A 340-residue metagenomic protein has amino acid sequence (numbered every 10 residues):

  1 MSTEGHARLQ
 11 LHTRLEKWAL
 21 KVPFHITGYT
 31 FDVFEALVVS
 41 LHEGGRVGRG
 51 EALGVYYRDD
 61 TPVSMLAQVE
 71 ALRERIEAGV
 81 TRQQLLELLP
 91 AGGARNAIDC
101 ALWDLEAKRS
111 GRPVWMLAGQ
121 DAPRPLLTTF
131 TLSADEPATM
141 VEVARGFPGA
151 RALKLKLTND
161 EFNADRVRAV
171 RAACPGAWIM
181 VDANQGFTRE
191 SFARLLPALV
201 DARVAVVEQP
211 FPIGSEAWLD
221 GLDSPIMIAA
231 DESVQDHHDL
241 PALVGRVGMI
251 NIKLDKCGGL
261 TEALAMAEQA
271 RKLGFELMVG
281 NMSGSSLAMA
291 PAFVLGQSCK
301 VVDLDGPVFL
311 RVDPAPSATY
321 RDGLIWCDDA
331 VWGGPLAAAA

Functional and structural regions predicted by a protein language model:
S2-I179, G186-A193, P197-D201, P316 (+1 more regions): N-terminal capping/lid subdomain adjacent to the active-site entrance of alpha/beta enzymes
D160-A290, V294-Q297, R311-G323: Catalytic core of soluble alpha/beta enzymes
K300-D303: Short helix/strand-capping turn motifs
P307: Active-site cofactor/co-catalyst pockets and adjacent glycine-rich loops in catalytic enzymes
